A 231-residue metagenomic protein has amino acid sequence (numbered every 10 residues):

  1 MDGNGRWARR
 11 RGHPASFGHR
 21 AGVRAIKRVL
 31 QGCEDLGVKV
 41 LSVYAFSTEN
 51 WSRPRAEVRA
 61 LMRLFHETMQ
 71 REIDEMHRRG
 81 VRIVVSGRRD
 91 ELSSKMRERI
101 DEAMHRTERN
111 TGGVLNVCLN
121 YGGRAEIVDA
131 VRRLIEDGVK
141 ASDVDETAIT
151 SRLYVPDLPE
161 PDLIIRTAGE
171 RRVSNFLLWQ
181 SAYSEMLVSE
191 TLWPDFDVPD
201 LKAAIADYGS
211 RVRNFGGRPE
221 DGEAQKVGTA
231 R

Functional and structural regions predicted by a protein language model:
M1-R231: Flexible, compositionally biased loop and terminal segments
